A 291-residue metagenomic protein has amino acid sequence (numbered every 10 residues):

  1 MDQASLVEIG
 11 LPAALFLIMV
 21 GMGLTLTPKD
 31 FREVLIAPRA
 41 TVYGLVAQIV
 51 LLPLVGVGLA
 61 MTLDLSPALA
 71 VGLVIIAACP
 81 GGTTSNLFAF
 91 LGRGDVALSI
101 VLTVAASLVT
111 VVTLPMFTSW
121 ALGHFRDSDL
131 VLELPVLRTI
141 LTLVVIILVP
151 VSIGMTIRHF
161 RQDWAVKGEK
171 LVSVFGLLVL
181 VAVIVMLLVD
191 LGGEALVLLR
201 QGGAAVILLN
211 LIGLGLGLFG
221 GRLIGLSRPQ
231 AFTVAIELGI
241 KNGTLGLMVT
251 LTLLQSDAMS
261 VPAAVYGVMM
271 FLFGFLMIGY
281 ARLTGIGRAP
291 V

Functional and structural regions predicted by a protein language model:
M1-V291: Alpha-helical transmembrane segments of multi-pass small-molecule/ion transporters
